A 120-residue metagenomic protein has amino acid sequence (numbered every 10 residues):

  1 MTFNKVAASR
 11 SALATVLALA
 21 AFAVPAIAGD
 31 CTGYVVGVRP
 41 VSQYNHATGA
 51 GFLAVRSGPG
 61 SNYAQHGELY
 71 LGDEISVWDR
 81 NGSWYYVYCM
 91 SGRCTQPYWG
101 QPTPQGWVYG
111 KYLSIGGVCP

Functional and structural regions predicted by a protein language model:
T2-L13: Bacterial N-terminal signal peptides that target proteins for export
K5-V6, H46, Y63: N-terminal cationic leader/targeting segments used for protein routing and processing
A12-A21: Bacterial N-terminal signal peptides
P25-S57, L69-L71, W78-N81, Y112-P120: SH3-family beta-barrel domains
G29-R39, A64, Y88-P120: Boundary regions of SH3-family modules and the immediately adjacent low-complexity/disordered segments in eukaryotic
S57-Q65: N-terminal post-signal-peptidase region of extra-cytosolic proteins
A64, Y70-D73: Residue-level recognition of short, solvent-exposed, well-ordered loop/turn junctions that link secondary-structure
G82-Y86: Short aromatic-glycine-enriched beta-strand elements
